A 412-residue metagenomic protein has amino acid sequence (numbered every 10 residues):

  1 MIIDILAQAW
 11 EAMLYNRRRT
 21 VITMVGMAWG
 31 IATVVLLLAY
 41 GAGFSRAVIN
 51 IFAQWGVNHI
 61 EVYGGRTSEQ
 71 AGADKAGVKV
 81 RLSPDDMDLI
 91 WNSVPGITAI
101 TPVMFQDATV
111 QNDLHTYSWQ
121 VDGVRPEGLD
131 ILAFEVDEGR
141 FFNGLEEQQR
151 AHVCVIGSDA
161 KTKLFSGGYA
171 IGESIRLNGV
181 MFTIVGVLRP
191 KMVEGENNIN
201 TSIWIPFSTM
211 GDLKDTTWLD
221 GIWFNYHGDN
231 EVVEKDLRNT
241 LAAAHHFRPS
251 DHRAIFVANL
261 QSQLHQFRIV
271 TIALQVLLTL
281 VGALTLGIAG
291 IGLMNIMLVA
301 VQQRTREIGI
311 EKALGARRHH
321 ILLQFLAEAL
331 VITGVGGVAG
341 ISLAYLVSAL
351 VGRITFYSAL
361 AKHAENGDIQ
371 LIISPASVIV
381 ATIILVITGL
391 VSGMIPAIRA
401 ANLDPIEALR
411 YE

Functional and structural regions predicted by a protein language model:
I2-L14, D86-I90: A short amphipathic helical element positioned immediately N-terminal to and/or at the very start of a transmembrane
I3-D4, A397-E412: Short cytosolic juxtamembrane segments of multi-pass membrane proteins
I5-A7, L14, R18-G26, T33 (+5 more regions): Transmembrane alpha-helical interface segments in multi-pass membrane proteins
N16, F44, F52, V62 (+14 more regions): Generic structural signal for small/hydrophobic residues in well-ordered secondary structure, especially within
A42-Q120, E127-D130, K163, G211-D215 (+1 more regions): Hydrophobic, regular-secondary-structure patches
S68-A76, E194, H246-D251, R353-Q370: Short helix-coil transition/hinge motifs at the ends and kinks of transmembrane helices, capturing the brief
P126-F142, A151-R248: Mid-to-C-terminal secondary-structure elements that act as membrane-proximal/extracytoplasmic interface segments
R248-G282: Peri-transmembrane interface segments
